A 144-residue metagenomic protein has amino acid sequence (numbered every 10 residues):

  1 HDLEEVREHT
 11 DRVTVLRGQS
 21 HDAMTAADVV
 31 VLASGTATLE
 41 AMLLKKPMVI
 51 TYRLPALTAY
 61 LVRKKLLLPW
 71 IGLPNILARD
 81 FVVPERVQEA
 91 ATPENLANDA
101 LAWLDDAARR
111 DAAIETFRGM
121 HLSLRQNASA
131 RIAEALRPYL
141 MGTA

Functional and structural regions predicted by a protein language model:
H1-A144: Nucleotide-activated sugar donor-binding and catalytic core shared by glycosyltransferases and related lipid-linked
